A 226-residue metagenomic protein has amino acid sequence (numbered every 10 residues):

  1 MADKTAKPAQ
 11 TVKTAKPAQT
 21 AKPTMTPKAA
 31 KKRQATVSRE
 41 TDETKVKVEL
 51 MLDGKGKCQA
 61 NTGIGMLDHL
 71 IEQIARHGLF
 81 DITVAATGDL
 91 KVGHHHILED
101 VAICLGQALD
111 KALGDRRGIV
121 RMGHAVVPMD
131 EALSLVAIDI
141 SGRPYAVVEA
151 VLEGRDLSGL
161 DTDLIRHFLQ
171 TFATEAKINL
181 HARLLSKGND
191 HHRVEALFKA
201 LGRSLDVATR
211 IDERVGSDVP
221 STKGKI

Functional and structural regions predicted by a protein language model:
A2-K7, K13-K16, K22, P27-I226: Structural preference for solvent-exposed beta-strand-turn elements and adjacent flexible terminal/loop segments within
